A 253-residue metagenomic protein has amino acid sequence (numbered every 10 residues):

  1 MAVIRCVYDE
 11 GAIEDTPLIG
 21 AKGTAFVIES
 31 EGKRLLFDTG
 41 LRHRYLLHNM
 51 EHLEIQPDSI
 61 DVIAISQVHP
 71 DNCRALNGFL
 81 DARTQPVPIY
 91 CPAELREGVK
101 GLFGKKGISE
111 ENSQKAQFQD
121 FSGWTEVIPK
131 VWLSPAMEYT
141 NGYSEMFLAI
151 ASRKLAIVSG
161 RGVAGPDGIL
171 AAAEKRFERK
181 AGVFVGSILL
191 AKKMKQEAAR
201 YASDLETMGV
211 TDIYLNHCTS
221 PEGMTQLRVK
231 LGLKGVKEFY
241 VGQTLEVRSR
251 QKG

Functional and structural regions predicted by a protein language model:
M1-E14, V127-A136: Short Pro/Gly-enriched beta-strand edge/turn motifs at strand-loop
R5-L53, S144-S159, G182: Conserved beta-strand hairpin/beta-sheet module of binuclear metal-dependent hydrolase folds, prominently
V7-E10, T39-G40, P92-E94, A136-E138 (+4 more regions): Fold-independent oxyanion-binding glycine-rich loops and adjacent beta-strand/coil segments at enzyme active sites
T24-F26, Q117-K180: Catalytic core of the metallo-beta-lactamase
I28, D38, M50, Q67 (+4 more regions): Divalent metal-coordination and catalytic microenvironments
R44-Y90, F177-V185, E206, T211: Active-site metal-binding motif and surrounding structural segment of the metallo-beta-lactamase
H69-N72, K154-A156, R161-Q243: Cap/insert and terminal regions of metallo-dependent hydrolase folds
A93-M146, V236-G253: Metallo-beta-lactamase
